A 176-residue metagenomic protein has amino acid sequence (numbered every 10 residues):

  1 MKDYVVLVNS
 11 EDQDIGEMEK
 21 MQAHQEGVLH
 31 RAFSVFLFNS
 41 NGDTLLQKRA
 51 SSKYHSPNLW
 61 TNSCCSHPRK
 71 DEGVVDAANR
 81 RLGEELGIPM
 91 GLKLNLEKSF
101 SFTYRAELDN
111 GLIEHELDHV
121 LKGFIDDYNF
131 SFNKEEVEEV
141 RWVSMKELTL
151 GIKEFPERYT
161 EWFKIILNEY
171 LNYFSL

Functional and structural regions predicted by a protein language model:
M1-S34, F38-S40: Acidic, metal-coordinating catalytic segment for phosphate/diphosphate chemistry, firing primarily on the Nudix
V5, D43-T44, V140: A residue-level structural signature of the nucleotidyltransferase/glycosyltransferase Rossmann-like core
D12, E85-M90, A106-G111, Y128-N129: Short helix-to-loop capping/linker segments positioned immediately adjacent to catalytic or ligand/cofactor-binding
M21, N58, K70, T103 (+1 more regions): Nudix hydrolase/Nudix homology domain
Q22-F33, D43-R80, E84, I88: Conserved Nudix-box catalytic region and its N-terminal flanking loop in Nudix hydrolases and closely related
V35, C64, K98, H119-G123: A structural signal for short, well-ordered beta-strand segments
P89-F100: A short coil-to-beta-strand element that immediately follows conserved catalytic motifs
